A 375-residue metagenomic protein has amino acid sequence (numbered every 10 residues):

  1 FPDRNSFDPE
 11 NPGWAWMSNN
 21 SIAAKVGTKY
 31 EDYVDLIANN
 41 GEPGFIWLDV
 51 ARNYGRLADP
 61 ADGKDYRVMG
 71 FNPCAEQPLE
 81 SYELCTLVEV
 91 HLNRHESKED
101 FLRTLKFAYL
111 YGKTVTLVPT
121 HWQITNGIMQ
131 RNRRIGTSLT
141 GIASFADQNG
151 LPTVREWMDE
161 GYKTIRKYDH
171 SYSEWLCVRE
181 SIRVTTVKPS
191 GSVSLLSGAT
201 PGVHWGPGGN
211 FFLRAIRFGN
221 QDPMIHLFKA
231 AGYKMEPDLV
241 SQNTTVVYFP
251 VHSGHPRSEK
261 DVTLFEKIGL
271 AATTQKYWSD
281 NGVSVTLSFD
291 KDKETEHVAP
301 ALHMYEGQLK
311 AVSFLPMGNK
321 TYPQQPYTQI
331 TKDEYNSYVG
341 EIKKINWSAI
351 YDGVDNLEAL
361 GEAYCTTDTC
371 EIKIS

Functional and structural regions predicted by a protein language model:
F1-G63, G136-R166: Conserved, charged catalytic cores of large soluble enzymes
F1-P12, I124-T125, H170, S181 (+1 more regions): Domain-level cores of phosphate- or acyl-group-handling catalytic modules
E10-N11, M17, K29-Y33, A38-E42 (+8 more regions): Short, well-ordered loop/turn elements at secondary-structure boundaries
D35-I37, G44, Y54-H121, R131 (+3 more regions): Catalytic alpha/beta core of large soluble enzyme barrels
R94-E99, T120-T125, A146-W157: Inter-helical turn/loop segments and adjacent helix faces that build the functional surface of alpha-helical bundle
T120-N132, R179-E180: Active-site-adjacent structural elements in folded domains
T164-S192, G198-T200, D352-A359, Y364: Flexible, glycine/threonine-enriched loop-and-boundary segments that flank and lead into catalytic domains of large
